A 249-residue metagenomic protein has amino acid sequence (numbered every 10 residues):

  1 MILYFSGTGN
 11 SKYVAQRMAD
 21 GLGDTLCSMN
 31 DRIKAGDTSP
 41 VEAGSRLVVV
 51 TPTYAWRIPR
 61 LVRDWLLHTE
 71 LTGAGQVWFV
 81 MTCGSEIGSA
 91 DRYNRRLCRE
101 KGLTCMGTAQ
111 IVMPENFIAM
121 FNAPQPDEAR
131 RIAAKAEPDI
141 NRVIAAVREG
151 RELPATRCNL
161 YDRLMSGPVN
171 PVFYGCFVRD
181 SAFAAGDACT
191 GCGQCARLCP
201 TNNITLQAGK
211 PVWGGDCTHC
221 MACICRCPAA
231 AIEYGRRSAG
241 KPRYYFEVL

Functional and structural regions predicted by a protein language model:
M1-I2, S6-V14, D20-I33, D37-T51 (+3 more regions): FMN-binding flavodoxin-like domain, especially the glycine-rich phosphate-binding loop
L22-G23, R179-S181, G209: Generic structural motif recognizing short loop/turn segments at the entrances and edges of beta-strands
P40-V41, E70, C176, C192 (+2 more regions): Generic structural signal for beta-strand residues in well-ordered domains
N159-G191, R197: A mid-sequence, solvent-exposed acidic-amphipathic segment
A184-A185, T190-V212, D216-T218, A222-A239: Iron-sulfur cluster-binding cysteine motifs and their immediate structural context in ferredoxin-like electron-transfer
Y244-V248: Active-site-proximal loop/hinge segments that shape catalytic or ion-binding/gating pockets
